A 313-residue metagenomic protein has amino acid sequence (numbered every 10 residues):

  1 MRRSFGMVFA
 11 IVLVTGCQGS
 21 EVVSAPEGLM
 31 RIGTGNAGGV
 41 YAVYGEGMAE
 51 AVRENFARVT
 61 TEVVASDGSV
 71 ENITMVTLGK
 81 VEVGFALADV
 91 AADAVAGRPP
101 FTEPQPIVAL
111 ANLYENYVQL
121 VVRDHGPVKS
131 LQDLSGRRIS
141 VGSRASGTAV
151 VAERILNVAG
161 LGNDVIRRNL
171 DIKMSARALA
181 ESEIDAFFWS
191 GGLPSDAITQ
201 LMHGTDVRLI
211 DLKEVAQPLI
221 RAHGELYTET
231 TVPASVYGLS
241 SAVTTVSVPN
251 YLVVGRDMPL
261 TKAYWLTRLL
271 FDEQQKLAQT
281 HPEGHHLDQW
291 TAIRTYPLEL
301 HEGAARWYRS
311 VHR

Functional and structural regions predicted by a protein language model:
M1-M7: Bacterial N-terminal signal peptides that target proteins for export
L13-G16: C-terminal motif of bacterial Sec signal peptides marking the signal peptidase cleavage site
Q18-E21: Bacterial signal peptide processing site
E27, F56-R58, G68-E71, L78 (+6 more regions): Extracytoplasmic
E27-N55, V59-T60, E115-E181, Q275 (+3 more regions): Bilobed "Venus flytrap"/periplasmic-binding protein-like clamshell domains and structurally analogous long
L78-E115, H125, S195: Acidic, polar ligand-binding/catalytic clefts
A88-V90, G97-P99, G126, N163-V253 (+1 more regions): Pocket-lining segment of extracytoplasmic ligand-binding domains
V243-R313: Segments of small-molecule ligand-sensing domains
